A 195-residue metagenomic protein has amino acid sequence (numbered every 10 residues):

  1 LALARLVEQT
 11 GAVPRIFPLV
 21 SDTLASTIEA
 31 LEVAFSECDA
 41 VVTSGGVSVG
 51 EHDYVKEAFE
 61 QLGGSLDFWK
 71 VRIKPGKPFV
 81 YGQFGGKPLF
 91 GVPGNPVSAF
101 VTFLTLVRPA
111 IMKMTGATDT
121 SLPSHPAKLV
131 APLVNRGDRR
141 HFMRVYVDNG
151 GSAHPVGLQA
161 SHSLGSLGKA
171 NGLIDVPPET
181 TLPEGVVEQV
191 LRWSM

Functional and structural regions predicted by a protein language model:
L1-T43: Phosphate-binding glycine-rich loops and their immediate beta-loop-alpha structural context
E8, E29-E32, E37, E51 (+4 more regions): Glutamate identity and glutamate-enriched acidic tracts
V20-L31, V49-K70, P78: Short catalytic-site patches enriched in acidic/histidine residues that coordinate or position cofactors/metals
S21-L24, G45-S48, P96, G157 (+1 more regions): Short loop or secondary-structure boundary microenvironments that flank and position key functional residues
V41-V55, P93: Glycine-rich beta-strand-to-loop/alpha-helix junction loops that act as flexible
A58-M195: Flexible glycine/proline-rich
